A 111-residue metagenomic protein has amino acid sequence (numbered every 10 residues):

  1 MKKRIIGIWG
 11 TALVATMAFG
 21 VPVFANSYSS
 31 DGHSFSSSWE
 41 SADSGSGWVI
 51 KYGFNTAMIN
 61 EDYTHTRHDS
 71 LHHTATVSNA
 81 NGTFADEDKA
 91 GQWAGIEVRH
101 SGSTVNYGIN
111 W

Functional and structural regions predicted by a protein language model:
M1-G45: N-terminal prepro-regions of secreted/extracellular proteins
Y28-W111: Mature secreted bioactive peptide module from preproproteins
